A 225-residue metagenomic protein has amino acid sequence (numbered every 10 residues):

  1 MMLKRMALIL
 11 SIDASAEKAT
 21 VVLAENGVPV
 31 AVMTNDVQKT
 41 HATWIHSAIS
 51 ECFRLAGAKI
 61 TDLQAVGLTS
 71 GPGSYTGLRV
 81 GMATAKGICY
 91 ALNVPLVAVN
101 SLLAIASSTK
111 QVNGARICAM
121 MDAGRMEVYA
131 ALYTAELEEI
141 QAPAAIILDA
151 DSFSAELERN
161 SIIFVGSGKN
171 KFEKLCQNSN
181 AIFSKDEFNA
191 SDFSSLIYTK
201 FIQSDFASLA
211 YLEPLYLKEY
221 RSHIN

Functional and structural regions predicted by a protein language model:
M1-R5, V28, P95-F188, Y216 (+1 more regions): Surface "functional belts" at beta-alpha junctions
M2-S70: N-terminal beta-alpha supersecondary unit
D36-S47, Y75, R79, A83 (+3 more regions): Residues at secondary-structure transition points
C52-A56, A91, T109, A190-F201: Stable alpha-helical structural segments in soluble proteins, enriched in small hydrophobic residues
A65-L96, S101: DPxDG-like acidic metal-binding loop motif
I182-N225: Acyltransferase
